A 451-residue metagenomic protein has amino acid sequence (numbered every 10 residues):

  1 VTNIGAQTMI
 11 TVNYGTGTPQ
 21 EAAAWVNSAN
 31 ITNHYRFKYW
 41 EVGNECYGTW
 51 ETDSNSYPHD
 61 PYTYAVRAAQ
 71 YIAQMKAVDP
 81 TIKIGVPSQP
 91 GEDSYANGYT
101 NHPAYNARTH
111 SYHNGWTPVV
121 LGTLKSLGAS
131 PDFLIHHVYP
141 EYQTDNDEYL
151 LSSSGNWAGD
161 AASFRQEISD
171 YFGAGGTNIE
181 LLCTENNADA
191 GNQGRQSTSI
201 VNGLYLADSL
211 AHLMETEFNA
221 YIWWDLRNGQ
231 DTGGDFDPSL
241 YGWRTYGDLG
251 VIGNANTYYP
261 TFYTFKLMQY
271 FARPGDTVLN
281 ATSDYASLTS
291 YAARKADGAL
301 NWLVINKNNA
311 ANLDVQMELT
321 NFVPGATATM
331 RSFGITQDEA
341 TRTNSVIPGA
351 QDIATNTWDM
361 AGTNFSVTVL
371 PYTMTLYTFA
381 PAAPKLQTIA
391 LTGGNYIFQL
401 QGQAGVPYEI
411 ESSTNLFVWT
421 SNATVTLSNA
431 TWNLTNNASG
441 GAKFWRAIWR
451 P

Functional and structural regions predicted by a protein language model:
V1-N33, P58-G85: Aromatic-lined substrate-binding rim segments of carbohydrate-active enzymes
Q7-V12, K38-V42, G48, K83-V86 (+5 more regions): Structural recognition of the beta-strand scaffold that forms the well-ordered cores of secreted hydrolase catalytic
P61-S209, T216: Noncatalytic carbohydrate-binding groove/subsite architecture in carbohydrate-active enzymes
C183-A272, D276-S290, A296-D297: Aromatic/acidic polysaccharide-binding cleft in carbohydrate-active enzymes
D284-A326, M330-I335, Y372-A380, L391: Carbohydrate-binding surface patches
F322-L370: Acidic, Ser/Thr/Pro-rich beta/coil linker or hinge segments at domain junctions
G349-A382, N433-P451: C-terminal beta-strand-rich structural cap/linker in extracellular carbohydrate-active enzymes
A382-P451: Short, composition-biased motifs enriched in small/polar/acidic residues
